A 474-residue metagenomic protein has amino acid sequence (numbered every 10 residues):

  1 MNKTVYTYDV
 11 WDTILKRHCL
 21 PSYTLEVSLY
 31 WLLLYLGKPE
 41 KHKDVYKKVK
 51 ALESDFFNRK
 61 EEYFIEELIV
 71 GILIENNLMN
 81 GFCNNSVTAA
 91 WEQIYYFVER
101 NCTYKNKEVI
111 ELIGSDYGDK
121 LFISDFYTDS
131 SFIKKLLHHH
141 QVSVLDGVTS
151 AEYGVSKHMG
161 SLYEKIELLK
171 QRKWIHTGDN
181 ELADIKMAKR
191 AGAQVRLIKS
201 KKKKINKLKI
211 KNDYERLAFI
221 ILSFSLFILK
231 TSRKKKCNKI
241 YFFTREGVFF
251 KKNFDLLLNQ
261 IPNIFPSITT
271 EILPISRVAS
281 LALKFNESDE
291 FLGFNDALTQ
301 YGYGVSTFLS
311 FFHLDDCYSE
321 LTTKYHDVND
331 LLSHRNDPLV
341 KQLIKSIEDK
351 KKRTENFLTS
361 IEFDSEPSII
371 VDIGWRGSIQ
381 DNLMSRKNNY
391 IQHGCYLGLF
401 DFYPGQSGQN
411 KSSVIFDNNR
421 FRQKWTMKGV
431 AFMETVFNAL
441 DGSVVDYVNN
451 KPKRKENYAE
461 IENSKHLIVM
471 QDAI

Functional and structural regions predicted by a protein language model:
N2-K48: Active-site neighborhood of HAD-like aspartate-dependent phosphohydrolases
T7, D125, C237-T244, S368-V371: Short glycine-rich phosphate-binding loop at a beta-alpha junction
Y30-L32, E40-I94: A metal-dependent, Asp-based hydrolase signature
N84-H138, G147-A151: Substrate-recognition element of Asp-dependent hydrolases with the DxDx(T/V) motif
K157-D184, S368-I369: Conserved Lys-Pro-Asp/Glu-containing loop-to-beta segment of HAD-superfamily phosphomonoesterases, centered on
L162, N180-V195, Q380: Acidic, divalent-metal-coordinating active-site segment for phosphoryl/phosphodiester hydrolysis, typified by short
E167, K201-F224: Flexible inter-domain linker/hinge segments
D213, L217, F224, A282-A297 (+2 more regions): Long, contiguous domain-sized segments
